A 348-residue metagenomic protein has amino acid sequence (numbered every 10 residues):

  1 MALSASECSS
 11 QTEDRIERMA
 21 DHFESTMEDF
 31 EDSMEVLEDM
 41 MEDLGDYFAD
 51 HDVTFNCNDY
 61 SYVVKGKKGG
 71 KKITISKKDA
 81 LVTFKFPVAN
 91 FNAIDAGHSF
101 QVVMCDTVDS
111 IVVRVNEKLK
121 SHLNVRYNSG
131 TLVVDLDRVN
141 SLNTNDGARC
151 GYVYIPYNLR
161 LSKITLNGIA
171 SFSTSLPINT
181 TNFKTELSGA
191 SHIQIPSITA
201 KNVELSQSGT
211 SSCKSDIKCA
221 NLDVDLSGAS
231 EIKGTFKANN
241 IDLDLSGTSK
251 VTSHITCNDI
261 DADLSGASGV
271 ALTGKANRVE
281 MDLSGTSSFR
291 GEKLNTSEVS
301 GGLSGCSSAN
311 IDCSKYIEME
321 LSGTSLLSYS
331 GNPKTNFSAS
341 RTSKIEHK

Functional and structural regions predicted by a protein language model:
A2-E7: C-terminal segment of classical bacterial N-terminal signal peptides
C8-S188, H192-S208, S212-D225, K233-D242 (+4 more regions): Acidic (Asp/Glu) and glycine-rich low-complexity loops/linkers that are typically intrinsically disordered
H98, V125, I164, G189 (+7 more regions): A residue-level signal for conserved active-site and pocket-lining positions in enzyme catalytic cores
S215-I217, I232-K348: Short, surface-exposed interaction patches in beta-rich subdomains that mediate adhesion/assembly near membranes
